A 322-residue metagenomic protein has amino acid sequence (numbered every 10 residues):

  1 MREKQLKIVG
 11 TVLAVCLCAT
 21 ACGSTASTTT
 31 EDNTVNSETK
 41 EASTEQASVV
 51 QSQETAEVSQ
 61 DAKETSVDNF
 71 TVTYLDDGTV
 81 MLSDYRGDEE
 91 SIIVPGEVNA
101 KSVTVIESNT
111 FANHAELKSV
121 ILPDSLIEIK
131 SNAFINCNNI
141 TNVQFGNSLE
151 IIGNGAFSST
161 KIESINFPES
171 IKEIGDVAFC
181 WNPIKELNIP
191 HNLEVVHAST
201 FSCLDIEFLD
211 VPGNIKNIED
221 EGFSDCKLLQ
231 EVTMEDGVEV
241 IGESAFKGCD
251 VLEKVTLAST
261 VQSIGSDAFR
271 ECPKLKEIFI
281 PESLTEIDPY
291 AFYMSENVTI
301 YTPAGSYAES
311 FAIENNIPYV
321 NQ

Functional and structural regions predicted by a protein language model:
M1-G10: Bacterial N-terminal signal peptides that target proteins for export
T11-V15: Hydrophobic helical h-region of N-terminal Sec-dependent signal peptides in bacterial secretory/periplasmic proteins
C18-A21: C-terminal motif of bacterial Sec signal peptides marking the signal peptidase cleavage site
G23-A26: Bacterial signal peptide processing site
E38-Y74: N-terminal low-complexity, Pro/Thr/Ser-rich intrinsically disordered segments that act as propeptides or flexible
N69-G78, G87-T104, A115-E128, N138-I151 (+8 more regions): Structural signature of tandem-repeat unit edges
E107-T110, K130-A133, G153-A156, G175-A178 (+5 more regions): Consensus positions within tandem repeat domains that build extended binding/scaffold surfaces
